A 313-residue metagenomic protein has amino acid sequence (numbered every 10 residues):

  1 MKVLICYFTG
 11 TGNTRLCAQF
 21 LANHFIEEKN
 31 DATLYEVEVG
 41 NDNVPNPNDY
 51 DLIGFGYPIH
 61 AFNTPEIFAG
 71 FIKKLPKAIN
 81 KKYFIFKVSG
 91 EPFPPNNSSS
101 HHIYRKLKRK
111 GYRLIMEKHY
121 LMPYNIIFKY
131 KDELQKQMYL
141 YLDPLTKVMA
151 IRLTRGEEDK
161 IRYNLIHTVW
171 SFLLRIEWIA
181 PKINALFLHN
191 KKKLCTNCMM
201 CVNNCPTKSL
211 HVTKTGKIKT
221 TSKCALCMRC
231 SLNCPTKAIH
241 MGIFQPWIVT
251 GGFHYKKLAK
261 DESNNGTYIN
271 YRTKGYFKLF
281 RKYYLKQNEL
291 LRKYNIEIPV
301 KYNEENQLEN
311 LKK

Functional and structural regions predicted by a protein language model:
V3, N13-L16, H24-E36, P47-Y57 (+4 more regions): FMN-binding flavodoxin-like domain, especially the glycine-rich phosphate-binding loop
L4-F8: Nucleotide-activated donor-dependent transferases that construct or modify glycoconjugates
T33-G40, T215: Short gly/ser/thr-rich secondary-structure transition/capping motifs
T168-C198, V202-P206: A mid-sequence, solvent-exposed acidic-amphipathic segment
N190, M200-K219, R229-W247: Iron-sulfur cluster-binding cysteine motifs and their immediate structural context in ferredoxin-like electron-transfer
